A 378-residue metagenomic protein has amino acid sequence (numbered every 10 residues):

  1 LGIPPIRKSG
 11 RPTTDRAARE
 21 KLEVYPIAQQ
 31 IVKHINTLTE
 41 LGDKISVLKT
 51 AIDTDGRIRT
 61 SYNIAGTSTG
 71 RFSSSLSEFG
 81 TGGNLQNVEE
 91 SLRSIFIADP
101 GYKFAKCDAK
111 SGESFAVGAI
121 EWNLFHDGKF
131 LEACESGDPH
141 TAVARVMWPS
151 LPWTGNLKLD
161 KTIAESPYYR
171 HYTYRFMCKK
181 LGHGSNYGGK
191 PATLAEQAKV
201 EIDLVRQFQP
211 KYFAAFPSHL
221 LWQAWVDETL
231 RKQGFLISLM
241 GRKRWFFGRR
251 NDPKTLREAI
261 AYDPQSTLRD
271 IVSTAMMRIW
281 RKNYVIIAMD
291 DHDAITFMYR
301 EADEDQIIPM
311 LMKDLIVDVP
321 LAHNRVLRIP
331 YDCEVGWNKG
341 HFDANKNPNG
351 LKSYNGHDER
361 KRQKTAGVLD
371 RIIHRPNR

Functional and structural regions predicted by a protein language model:
L1-Y168, W225-I295, A302, P309-I316 (+1 more regions): Acidic, glycine-rich two-metal-ion catalytic cores of nucleic acid-processing enzymes
G101-A109, P167, R175, R325 (+3 more regions): Catalytic phosphate/metal-binding cores of nucleic-acid and nucleotide-processing enzymes, i.e., regions that mediate
V117, K190-D203, F213-F216, I295-K313: Catalytic palm subdomain of template-directed nucleic-acid polymerases, centered on the conserved carboxylate motif
R175-Y187: Short, amphipathic alpha-helical "recognition" segments used to contact nucleic acids or chromatin
F176, Q209, A288-A294, V326-R328: Short Gly/Ser/Thr- and Asp/Glu-enriched loop/turn motifs at secondary-structure junctions
L204-P210, A302-V319, L351-E359: Helical (often loop-to-helix) elements that flank the catalytic cores of nucleotide-handling enzymes
H323-N347: Short proline/glycine- and acidic-rich turn/helix-capping motifs at secondary-structure junctions
K339-R378: Acidic, low-complexity intrinsically disordered tails
